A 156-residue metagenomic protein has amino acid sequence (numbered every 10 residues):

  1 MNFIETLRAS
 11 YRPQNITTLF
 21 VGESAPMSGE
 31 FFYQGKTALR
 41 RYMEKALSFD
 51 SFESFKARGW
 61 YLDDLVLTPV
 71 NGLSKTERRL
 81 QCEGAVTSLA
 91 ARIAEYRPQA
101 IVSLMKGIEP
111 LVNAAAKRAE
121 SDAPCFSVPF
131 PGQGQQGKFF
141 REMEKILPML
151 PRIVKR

Functional and structural regions predicted by a protein language model:
M1-A115, A119-Q133: A polyanion-binding, active-site-adjacent surface
M1-N2, A123-R156: Charged phosphate-binding loop/patch that engages nucleotide di/tri-phosphates or the phosphate backbone of nucleic
